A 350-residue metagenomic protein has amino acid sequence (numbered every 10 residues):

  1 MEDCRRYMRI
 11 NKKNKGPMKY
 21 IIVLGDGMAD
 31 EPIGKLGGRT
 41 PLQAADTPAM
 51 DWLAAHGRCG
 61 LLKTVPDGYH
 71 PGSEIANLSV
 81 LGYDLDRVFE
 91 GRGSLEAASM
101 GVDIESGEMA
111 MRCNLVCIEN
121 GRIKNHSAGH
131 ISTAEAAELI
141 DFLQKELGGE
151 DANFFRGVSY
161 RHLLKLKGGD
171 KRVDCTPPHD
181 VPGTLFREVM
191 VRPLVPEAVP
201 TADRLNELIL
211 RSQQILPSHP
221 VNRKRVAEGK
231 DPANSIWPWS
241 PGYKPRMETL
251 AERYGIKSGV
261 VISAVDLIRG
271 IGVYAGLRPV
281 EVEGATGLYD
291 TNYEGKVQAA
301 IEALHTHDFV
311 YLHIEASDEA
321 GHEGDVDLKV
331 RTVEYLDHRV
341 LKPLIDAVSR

Functional and structural regions predicted by a protein language model:
K19, A29-L147, K165: Active-site nucleophile/metal-coordination loop of metallo-enzymes that catalyze phosphate/sulfate and related
P48, L53, G229, E319-R350: A long, amphipathic alpha-helix that forms part of the scaffold/cap immediately adjacent to metal-dependent active
R92, S99-L216: A contiguous, mid-domain pocket- or channel-lining segment that forms the substrate-recognition surface
E150-G157, H219-D231, V282, F309-Y311 (+1 more regions): Flexible, glycine/charged-enriched surface loops at secondary-structure junctions
E188-I256: Loop-centered beta-sheet repeat module
P238, Y243-D327: Anion-binding catalytic surfaces of enzymes that hydrolyze or transfer phosphate/sulfate esters
